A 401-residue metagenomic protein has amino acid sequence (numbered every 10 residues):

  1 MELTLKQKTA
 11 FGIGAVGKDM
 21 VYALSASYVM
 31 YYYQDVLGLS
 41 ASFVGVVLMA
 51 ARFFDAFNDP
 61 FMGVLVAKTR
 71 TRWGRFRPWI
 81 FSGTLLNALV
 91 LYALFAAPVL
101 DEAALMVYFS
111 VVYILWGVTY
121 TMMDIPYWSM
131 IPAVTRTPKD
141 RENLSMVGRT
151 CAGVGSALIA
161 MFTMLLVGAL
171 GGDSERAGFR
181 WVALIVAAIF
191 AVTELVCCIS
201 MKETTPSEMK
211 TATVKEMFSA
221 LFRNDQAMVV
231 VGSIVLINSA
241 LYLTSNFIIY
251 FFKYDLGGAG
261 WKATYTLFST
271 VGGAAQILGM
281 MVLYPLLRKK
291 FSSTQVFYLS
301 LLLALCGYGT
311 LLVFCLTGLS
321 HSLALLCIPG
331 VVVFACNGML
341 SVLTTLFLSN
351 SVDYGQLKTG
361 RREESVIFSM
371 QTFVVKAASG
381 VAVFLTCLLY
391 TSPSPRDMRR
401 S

Functional and structural regions predicted by a protein language model:
E2-S392, R396: Membrane-embedded alpha-helical bundles of multi-pass transporters/translocases, especially carrier/permease families
